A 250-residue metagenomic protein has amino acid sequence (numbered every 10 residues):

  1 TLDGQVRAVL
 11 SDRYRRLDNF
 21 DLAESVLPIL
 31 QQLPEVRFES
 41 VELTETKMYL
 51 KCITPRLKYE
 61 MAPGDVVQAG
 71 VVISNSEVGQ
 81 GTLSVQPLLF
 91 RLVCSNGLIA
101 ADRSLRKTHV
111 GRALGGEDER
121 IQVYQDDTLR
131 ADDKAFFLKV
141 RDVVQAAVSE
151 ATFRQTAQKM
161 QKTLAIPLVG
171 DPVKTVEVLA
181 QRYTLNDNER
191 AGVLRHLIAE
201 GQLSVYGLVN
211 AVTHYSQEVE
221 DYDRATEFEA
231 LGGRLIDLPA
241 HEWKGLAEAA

Functional and structural regions predicted by a protein language model:
T1-S25, I29: Feature for intrinsically disordered/low-complexity regulatory segments and propeptides
L22, T46-M48, V67: Residues at beta-strand starts and edge strands
L27-Q31, A62-P63: Short, solvent-exposed secondary-structure boundary motifs
L30-E42: Short secondary-structure junctions
E39-K58: Beta-rich nucleic-acid/ligand-interaction surfaces
R56-A250: Intrinsically disordered, low-complexity regions enriched in serine/threonine
